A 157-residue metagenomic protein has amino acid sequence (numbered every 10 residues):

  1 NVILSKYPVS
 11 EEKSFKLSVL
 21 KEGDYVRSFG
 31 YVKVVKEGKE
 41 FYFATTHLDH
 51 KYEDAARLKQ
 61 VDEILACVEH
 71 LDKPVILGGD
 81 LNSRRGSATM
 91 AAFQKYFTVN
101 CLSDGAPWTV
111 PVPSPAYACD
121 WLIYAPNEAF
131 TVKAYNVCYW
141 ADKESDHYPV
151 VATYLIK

Functional and structural regions predicted by a protein language model:
N1-Y42, A129, A134-C138: Structured beta-strand-rich core segments of catalytic domains in phosphoester-bond hydrolases
K21-D24, D54-A56, A141-E144: Solvent-exposed loop/turn segments connecting transmembrane beta-strands in outer-membrane beta-barrel proteins
S28-A44, A55-Y96: His/acidic metal-ligating clusters that form di-metal
K36, H47, Y154-I156: Short beta-strand segments enriched in hydrophobic/aromatic residues within well-folded beta-rich domains
A44-T46, K143: Membrane-proximal envelope and lipid/glycan-remodeling enzymes
L48-E53: Second-shell loop/turn segments in exported
V68-I76, N82-K157: Metal-dependent phosphoester-hydrolase catalytic domains
